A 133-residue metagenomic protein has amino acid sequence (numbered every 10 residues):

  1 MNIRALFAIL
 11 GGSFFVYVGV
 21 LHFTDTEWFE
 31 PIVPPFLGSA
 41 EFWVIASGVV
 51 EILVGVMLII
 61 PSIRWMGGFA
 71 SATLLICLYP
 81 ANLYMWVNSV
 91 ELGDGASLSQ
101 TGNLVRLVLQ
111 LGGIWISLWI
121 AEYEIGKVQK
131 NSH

Functional and structural regions predicted by a protein language model:
M1-H133: Membrane-interface extramembranous regions
